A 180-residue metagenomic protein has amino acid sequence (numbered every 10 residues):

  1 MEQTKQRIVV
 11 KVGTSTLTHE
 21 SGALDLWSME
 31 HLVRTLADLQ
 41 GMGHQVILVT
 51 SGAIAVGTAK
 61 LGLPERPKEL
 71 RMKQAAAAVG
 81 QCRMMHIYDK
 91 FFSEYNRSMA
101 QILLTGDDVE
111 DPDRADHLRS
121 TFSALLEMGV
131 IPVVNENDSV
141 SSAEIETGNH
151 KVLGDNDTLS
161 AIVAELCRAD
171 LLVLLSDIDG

Functional and structural regions predicted by a protein language model:
M1-G180: Nucleotide/pyrophosphate-binding catalytic subdomain
